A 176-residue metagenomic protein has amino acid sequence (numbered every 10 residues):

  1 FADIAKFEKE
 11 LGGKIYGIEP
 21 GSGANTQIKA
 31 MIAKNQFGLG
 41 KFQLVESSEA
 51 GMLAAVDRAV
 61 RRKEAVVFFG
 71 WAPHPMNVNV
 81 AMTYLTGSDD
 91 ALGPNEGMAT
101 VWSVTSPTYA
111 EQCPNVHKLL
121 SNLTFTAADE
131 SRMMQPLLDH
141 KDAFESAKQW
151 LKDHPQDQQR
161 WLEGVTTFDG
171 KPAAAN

Functional and structural regions predicted by a protein language model:
F1, E10, T108-N115: Short helix-loop capping/hinge motifs at secondary-structure junctions, enriched in acidic/polar residues
F1-P20: A conserved helix-loop-strand patch within extracytoplasmic ligand-binding domains of the periplasmic binding
K6-K9, A33-F37, D57-E64, S121-F125 (+2 more regions): Sec-exported extracytoplasmic/periplasmic mature domains
G12-Y16, L120, N176: Short, well-ordered beta-strand elements
I18-G23, T108-A110: Short coil/turn segments
G23-D89: Ligand-binding pocket segment of bilobal, Venus flytrap-like solute-binding proteins
M98-Q112, L119, Q135-P136: A bilobed periplasmic-binding-protein/Venus flytrap-type ligand-binding module shared by bacterial periplasmic
T126-N176: C-terminal functional modules
